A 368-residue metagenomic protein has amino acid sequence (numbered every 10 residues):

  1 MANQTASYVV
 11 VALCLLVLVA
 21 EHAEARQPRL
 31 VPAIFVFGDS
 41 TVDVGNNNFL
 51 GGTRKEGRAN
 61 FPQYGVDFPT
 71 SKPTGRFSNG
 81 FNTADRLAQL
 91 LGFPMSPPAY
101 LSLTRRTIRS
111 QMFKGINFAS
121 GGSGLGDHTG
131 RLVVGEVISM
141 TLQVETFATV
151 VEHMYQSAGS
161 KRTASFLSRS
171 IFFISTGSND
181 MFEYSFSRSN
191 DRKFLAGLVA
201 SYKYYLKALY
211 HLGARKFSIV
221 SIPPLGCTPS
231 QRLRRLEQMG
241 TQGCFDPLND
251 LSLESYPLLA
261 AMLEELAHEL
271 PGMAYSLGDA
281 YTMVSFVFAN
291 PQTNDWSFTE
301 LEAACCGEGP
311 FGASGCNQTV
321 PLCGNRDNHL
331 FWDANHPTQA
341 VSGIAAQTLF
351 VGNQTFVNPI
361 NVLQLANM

Functional and structural regions predicted by a protein language model:
A2-M368: Conserved active-site regions of diverse hydrolases
